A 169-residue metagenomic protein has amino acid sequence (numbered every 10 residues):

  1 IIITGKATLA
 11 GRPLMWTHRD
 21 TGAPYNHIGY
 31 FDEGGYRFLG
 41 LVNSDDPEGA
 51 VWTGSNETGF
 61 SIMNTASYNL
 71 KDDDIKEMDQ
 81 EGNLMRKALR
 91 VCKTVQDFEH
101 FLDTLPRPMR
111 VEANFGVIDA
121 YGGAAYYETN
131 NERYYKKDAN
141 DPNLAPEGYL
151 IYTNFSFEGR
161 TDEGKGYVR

Functional and structural regions predicted by a protein language model:
T4-R90, A113, D119-R169: C-terminal, well-structured catalytic/ligand-binding subdomain of enzymes
E81-M109: Intrinsically disordered, low-complexity linker/loop segments enriched in Gly/Pro and charged/polar residues
